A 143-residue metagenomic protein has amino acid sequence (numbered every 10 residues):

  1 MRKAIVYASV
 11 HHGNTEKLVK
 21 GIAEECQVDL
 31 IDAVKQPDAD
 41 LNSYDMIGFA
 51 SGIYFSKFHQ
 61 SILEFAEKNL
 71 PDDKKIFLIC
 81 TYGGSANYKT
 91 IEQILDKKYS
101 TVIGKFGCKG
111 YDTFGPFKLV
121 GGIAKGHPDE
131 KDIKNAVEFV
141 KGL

Functional and structural regions predicted by a protein language model:
K3-A4, V10, E16, E24-D29 (+1 more regions): FMN-binding flavodoxin-like domain, especially the glycine-rich phosphate-binding loop
Q27-D38: A short beta-strand-loop structural module common to alpha/beta enzyme folds
